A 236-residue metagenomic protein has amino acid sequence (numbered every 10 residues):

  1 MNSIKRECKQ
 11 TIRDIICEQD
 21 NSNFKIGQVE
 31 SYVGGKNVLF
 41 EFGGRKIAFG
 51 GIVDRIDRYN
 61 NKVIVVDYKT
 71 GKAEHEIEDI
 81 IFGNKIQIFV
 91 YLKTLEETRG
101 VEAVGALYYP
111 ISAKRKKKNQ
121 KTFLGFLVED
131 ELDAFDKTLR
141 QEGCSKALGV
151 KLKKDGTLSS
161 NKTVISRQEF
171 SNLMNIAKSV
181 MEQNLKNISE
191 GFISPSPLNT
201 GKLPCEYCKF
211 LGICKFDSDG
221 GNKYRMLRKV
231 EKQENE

Functional and structural regions predicted by a protein language model:
M1-E236: Structural signature of nuclease core domains in nucleic-acid processing machines
